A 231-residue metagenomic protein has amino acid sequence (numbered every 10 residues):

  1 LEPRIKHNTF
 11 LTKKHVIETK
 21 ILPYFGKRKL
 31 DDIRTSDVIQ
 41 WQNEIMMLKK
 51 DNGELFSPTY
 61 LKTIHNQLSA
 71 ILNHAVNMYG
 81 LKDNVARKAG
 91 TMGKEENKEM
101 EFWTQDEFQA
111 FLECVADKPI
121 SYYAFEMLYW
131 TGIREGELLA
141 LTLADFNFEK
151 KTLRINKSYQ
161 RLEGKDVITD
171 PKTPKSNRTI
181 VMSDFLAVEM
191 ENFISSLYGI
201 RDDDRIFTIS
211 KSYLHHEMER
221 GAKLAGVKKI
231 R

Functional and structural regions predicted by a protein language model:
L1-V85, N97, P119, T208-S212 (+1 more regions): N-terminal core-binding DNA-recognition domain of tyrosine site-specific recombinases/integrases
V16, D37, T63, Q67 (+7 more regions): Charged catalytic carboxylate motif
I21, V38, L68-I71, Y79 (+7 more regions): Conserved hydrophobic/aromatic pocket- or pore-lining residues that grip, position, or stack substrates in active sites
E54-P58, K62, N77-L141, F148-E149 (+4 more regions): Basic, Lys/Arg- and aromatic-enriched nucleic-acid-binding interface segment
Q105-D106, S158-R161, S183-I230: Active-site/catalytic core of tyrosine-dependent DNA strand-transfer enzymes
K151-L153, L214: Hydrophobic residues embedded in beta-strands of well-ordered beta-sheets
T152, N177-V181: Well-ordered beta-strand positions in beta-sheet-rich domains
K157-K175: Short, flexible, glycine-rich and Lys/Arg-enriched loop motifs at helix boundaries that contact anionic partners
